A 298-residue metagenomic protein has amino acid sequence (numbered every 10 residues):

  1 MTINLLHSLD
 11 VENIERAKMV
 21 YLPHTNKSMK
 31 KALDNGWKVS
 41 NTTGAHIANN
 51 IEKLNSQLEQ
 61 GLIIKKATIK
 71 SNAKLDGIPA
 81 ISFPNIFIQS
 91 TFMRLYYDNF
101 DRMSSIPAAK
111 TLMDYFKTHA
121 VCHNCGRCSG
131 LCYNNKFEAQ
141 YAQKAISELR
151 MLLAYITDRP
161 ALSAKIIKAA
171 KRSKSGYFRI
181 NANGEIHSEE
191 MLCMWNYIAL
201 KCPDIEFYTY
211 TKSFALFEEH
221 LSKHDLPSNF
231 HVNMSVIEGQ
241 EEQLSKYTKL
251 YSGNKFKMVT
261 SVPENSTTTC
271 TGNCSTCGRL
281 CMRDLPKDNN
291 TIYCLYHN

Functional and structural regions predicted by a protein language model:
M1-N298: Class I S-adenosyl-L-methionine
